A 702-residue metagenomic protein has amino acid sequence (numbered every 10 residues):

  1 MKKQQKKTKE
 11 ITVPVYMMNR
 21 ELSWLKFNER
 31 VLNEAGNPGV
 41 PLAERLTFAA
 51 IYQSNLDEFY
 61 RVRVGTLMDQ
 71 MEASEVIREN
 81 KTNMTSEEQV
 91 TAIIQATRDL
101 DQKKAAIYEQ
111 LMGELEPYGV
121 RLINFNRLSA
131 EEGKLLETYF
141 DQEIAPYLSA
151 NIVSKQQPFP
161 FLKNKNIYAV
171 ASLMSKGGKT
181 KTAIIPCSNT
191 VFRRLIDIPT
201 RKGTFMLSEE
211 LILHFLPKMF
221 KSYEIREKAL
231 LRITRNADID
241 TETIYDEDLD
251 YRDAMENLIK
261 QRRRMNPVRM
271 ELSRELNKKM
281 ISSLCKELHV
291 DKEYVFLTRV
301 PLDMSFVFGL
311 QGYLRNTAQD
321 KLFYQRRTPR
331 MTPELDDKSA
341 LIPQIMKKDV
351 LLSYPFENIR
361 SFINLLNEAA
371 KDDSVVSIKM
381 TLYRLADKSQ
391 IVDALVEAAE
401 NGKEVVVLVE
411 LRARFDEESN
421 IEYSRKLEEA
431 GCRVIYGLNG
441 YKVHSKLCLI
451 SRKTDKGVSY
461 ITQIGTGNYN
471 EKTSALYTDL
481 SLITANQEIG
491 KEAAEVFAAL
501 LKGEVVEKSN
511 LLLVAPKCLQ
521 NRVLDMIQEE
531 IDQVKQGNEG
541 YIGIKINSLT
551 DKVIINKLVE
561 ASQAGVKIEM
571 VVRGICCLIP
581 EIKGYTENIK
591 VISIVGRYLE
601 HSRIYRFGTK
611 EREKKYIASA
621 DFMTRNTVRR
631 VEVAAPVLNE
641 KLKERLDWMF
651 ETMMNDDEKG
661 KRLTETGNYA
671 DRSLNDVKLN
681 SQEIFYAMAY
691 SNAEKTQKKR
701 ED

Functional and structural regions predicted by a protein language model:
M1-I542, E560, A564, C576-D702: N-terminal localization/anchoring segments of enzymes in phospholipid and broader phosphate metabolism
K552-V559: Glycine/threonine-rich ATP-lid/beta-loop region of ATP-binding domains
K567-V571: Hydrophobic alpha/beta core scaffold segments
